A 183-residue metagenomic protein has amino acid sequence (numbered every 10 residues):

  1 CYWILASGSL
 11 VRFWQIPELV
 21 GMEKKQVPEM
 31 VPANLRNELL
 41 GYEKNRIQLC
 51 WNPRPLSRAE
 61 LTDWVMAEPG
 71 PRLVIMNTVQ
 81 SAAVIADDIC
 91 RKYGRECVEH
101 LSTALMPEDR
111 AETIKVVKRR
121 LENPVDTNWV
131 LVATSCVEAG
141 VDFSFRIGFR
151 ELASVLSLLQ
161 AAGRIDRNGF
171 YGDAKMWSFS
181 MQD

Functional and structural regions predicted by a protein language model:
Y2, A6-V65: Interdomain hinge/linker at the junction between the two RecA-like core domains of SF2 helicases
Y2-I4, P71, T127-V130: Loop/turn-to-beta-strand initiation segments
S7, T78, G163: Active-site glycine-centered loops adjacent to acidic/histidine catalytic or metal-binding residues that shape
V11-P17, A82-V84, E108-E112, A139-D142 (+1 more regions): Switch/connector loops and helix/strand junctions flanking conserved nucleotide-binding motifs in nucleotide-processing
A67-C90: Conserved strand-helix element at the start of the C-terminal RecA-like helicase core
N77-Q80, V98-I114, A133-E138: Conserved helicase motor
V132, V137-L152, S157-Q160, A174-S178: A short beta-strand element within the Helicase C-terminal
R164-D183: Conserved segment of the helicase C-terminal RecA-like domain
